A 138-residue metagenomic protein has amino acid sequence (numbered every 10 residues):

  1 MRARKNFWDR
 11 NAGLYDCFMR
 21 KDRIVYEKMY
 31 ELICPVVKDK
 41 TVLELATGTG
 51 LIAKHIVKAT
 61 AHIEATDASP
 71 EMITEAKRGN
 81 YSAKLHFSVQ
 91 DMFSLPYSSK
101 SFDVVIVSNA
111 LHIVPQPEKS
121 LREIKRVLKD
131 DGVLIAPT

Functional and structural regions predicted by a protein language model:
M1-V37, L51, H55: Conserved class I S-adenosyl-L-methionine
V36-V37, V57, S99, L121: A short, aliphatic-rich alpha-helical micro-motif
K40, A61, D103: Conserved acidic residues
L43, T47-S94: Class I SAM-dependent methyltransferase SAM/SAH-binding core
F93-V105: A short acidic, Gly/Pro-enriched loop at the edge of an enzyme's catalytic core that lines a small-molecule cofactor
V104-Q116: A short SAM/SAH-binding and catalytic strip from SAM-dependent methyltransferases
E118-D130: A short glycine-rich, Lys/Arg-flanked "PGG" loop and its adjoining helix->strand segment in the class I
D131-T138: Conserved beta-strand signature within the Rossmann-like core of class I S-adenosyl-L-methionine
